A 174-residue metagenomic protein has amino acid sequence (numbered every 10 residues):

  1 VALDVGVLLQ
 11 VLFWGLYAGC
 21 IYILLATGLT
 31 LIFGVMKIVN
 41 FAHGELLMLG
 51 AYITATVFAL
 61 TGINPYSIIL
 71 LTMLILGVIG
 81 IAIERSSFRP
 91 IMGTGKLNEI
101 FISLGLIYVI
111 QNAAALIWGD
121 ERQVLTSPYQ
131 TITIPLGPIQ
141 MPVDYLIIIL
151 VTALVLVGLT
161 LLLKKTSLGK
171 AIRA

Functional and structural regions predicted by a protein language model:
V1-M36, F41-A174: Small-residue-rich transmembrane alpha-helical segments that form helix-helix packing/gating elements in polytopic
